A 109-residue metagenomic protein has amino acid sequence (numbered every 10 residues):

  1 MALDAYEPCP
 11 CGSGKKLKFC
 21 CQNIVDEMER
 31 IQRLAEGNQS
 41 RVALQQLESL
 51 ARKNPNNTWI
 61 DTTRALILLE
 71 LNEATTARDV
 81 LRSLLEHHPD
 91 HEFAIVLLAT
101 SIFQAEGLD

Functional and structural regions predicted by a protein language model:
V25-D26, W59, F93: Start-of-helix register in tetratricopeptide repeats
A51-R52, S83-E86: Conserved structural position within tetratricopeptide repeats
P55-N56, P89: Short coil turns that delineate tetratricopeptide repeat
T63, L97-L98: Canonical tetratricopeptide repeat
